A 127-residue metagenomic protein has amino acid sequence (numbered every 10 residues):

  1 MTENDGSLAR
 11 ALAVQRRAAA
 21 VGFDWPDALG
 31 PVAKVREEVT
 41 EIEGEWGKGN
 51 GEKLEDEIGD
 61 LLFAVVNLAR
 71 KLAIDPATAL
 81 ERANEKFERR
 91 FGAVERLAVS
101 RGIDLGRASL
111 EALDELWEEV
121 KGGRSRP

Functional and structural regions predicted by a protein language model:
M1-I58, F63-P127: Flexible "arm" and connector segments at domain edges
